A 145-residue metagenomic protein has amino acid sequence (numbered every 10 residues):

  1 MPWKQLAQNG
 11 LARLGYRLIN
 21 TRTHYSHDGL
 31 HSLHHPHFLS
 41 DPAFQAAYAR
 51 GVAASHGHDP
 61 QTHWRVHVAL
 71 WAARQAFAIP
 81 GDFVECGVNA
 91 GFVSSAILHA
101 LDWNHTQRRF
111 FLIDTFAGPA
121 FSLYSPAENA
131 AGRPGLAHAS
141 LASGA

Functional and structural regions predicted by a protein language model:
M1-A53: Membrane-proximal basic amphipathic "stem/tether" segments
L30-H63, L70, F77-A145: S-adenosylmethionine/decaboxylated-SAM
